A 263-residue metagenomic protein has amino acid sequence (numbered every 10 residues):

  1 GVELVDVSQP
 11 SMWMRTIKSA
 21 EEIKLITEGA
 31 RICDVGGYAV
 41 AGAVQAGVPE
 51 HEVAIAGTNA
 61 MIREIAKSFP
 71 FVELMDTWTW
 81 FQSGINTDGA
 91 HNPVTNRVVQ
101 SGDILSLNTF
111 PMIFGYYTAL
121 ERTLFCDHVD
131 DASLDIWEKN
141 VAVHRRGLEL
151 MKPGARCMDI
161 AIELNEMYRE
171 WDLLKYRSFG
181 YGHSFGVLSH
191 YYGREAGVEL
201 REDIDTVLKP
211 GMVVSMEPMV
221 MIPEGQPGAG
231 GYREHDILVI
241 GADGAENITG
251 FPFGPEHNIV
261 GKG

Functional and structural regions predicted by a protein language model:
G1-G263: Active-site neighborhoods and metal-handling regions in enzymes and metal-associated proteins
